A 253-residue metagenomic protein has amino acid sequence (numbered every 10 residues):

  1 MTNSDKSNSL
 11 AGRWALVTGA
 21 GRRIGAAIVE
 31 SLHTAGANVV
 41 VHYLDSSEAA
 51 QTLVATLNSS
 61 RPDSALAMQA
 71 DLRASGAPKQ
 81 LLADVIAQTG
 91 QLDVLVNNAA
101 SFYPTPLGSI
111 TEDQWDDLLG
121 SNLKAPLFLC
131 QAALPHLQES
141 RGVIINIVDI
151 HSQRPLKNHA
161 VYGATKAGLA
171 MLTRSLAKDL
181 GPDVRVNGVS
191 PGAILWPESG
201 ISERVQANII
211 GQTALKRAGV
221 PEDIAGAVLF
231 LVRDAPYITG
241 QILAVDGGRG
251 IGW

Functional and structural regions predicted by a protein language model:
T2-K6, Q153-R154, L229, R233 (+1 more regions): Short C-terminal tail/terminal secondary-structure segment of NAD(P)H-dependent dehydrogenase/reductase domains
W14, G21-R23: Conserved glycine-rich cofactor-binding loop
P106-L107, Q114-L119, I209: Substrate-binding pocket helix/loop in short-chain dehydrogenase/reductase
C130, T165, T173: Active-site helix of classical SDR
P135, A177-P182: Alpha-helical segment proximal to the catalytic Tyr-Lys
G181-R185, T239-G240: Short, small/polar-rich loop/turn modules that mediate ligand/substrate recognition or access, typified
G188-V189, A207-I238, V245-G247: C-terminal helical subdomain
